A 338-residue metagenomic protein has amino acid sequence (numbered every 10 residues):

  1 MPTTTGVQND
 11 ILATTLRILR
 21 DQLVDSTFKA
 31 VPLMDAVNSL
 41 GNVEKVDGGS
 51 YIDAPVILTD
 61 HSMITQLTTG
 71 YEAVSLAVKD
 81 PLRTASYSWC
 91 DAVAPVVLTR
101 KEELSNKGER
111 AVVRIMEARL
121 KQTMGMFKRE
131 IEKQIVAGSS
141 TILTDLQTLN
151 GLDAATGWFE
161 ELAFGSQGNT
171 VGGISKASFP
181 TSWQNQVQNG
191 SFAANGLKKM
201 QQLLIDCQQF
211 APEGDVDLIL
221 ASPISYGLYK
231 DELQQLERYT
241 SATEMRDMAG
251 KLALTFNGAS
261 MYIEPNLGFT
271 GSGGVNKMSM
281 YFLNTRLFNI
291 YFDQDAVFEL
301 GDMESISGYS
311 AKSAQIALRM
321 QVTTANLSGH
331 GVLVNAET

Functional and structural regions predicted by a protein language model:
P2-I64, A85-T338: Core alpha/beta structural scaffold of self-assembling particle/tube/pore-forming proteins
I57-L82: N-terminal low-complexity, intrinsically disordered segments
